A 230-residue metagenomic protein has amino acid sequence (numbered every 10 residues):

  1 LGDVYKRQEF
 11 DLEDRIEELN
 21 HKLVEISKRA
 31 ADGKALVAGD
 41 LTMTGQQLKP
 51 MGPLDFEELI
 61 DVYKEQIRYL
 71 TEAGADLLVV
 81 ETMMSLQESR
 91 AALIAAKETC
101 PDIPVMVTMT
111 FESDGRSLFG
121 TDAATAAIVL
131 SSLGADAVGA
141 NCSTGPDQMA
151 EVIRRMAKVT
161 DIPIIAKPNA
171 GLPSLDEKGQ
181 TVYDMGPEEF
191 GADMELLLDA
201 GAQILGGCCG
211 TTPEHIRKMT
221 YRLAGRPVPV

Functional and structural regions predicted by a protein language model:
L1-Y5: Short, small-residue-biased leader/transition segments that mark boundaries at the very start of proteins
K6-R15, M43-D55, G179: Surface-exposed, active-site-proximal loop segments in enzymatic domains
F10-I26, F56-K64, L86: Glycine-rich anion/phosphate-binding loops
A30-D40: Short, flexible active-site-proximal loops enriched in glycine and acidic residues
L41-M43, M83, M109-E112, S143 (+2 more regions): Short, ordered loop/turn segments at secondary-structure junctions
L48-I164, M185-Q203: Alpha/beta enzyme core
V159, T212-V230: C-terminal helical cap(s) of enzyme catalytic domains, especially alpha/beta-barrels
I164-V182: Active-site clefts of carbohydrate-active enzymes
